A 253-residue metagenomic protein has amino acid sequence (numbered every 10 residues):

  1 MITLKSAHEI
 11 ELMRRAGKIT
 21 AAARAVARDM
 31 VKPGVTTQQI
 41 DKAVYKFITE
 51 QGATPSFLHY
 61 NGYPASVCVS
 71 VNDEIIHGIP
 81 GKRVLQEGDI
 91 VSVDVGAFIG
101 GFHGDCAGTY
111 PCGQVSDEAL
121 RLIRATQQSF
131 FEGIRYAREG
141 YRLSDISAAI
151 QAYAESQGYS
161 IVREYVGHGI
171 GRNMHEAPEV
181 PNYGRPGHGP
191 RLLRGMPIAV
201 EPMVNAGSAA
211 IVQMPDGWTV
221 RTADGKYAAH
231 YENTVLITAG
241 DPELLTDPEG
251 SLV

Functional and structural regions predicted by a protein language model:
M1-V253: Active-site neighborhoods and metal-handling regions in enzymes and metal-associated proteins
